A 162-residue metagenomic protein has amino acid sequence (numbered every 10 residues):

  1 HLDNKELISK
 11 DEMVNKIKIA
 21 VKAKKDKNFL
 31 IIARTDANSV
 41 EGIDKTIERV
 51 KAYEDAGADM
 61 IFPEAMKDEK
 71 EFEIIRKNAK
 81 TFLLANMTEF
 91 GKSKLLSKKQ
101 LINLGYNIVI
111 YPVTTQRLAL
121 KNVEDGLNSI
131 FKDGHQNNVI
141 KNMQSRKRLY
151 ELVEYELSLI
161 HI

Functional and structural regions predicted by a protein language model:
H1-T81, A85, K94-L104: Alpha/beta enzyme core
K5-E6, N138, K147: Flexible, active-site-adjacent loop/turn segments at secondary-structure boundaries
A23-K27, A56, L104, G126-N137 (+1 more regions): Change "in soluble alpha/beta enzymes" to "in soluble alpha/beta proteins
A37-S39, I43-I47, K132-N138, Y155: Short N-terminal signal/transit or membrane-insertion segments and the immediately adjacent low-complexity/disordered
R76-H135: Catalytic-face loop-and-helix region of soluble metabolic enzyme cores
N142, K147-L157: Gly/Pro-rich interdomain helix-loop hinge
I160-I162: Conserved small/polar residues in nucleotide/adenosyl-binding loops
